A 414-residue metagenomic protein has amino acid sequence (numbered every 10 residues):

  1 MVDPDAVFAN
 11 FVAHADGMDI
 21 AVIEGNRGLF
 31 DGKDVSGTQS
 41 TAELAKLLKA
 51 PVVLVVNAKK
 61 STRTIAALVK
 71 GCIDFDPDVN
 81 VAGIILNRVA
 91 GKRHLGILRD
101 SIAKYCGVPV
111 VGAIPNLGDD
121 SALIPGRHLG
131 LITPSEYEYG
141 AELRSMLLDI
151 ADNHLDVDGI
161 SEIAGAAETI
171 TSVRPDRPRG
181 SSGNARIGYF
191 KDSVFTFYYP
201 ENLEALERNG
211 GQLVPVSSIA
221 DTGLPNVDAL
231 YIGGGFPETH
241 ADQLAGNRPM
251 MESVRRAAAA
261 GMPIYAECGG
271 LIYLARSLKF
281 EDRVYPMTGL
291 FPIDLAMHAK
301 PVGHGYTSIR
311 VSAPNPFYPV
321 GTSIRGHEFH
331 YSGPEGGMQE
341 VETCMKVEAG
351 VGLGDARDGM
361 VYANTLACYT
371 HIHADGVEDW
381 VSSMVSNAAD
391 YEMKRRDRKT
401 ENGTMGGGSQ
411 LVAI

Functional and structural regions predicted by a protein language model:
M1-L48, V56-N80, K92-G96: ATP-dependent carboxylate-amine ligase catalytic core
V22-E24, V53, I85, Y231-G233 (+1 more regions): Structural motif
A50, V108, A259-P263: A short helix->loop->beta-strand "cap" motif at the edges of active sites that frequently abuts
T62-R179: Internal gly/pro-rich beta-alpha loop/helix module that stabilizes soluble enzyme cofactors or their anionic handles
G180-G183, F195-A205, Q212, M297 (+1 more regions): C-terminal and late-domain segments of enzyme folds
N184-R186, M287: Residues that mark the start of a beta-strand
R186-G246, E252-A257: Phosphate-binding active sites in nucleotide-utilizing proteins
P237-F317: Cysteine-nucleophile active-site neighborhood
